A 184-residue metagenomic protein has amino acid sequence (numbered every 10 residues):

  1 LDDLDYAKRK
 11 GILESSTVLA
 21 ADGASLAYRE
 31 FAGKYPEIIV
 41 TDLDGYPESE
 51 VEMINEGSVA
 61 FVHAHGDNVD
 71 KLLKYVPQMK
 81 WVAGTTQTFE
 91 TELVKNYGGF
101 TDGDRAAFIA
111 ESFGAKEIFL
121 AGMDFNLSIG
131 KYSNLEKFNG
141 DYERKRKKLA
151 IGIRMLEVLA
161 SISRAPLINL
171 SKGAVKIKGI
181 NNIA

Functional and structural regions predicted by a protein language model:
L1, L43, M123: Active-site metal-binding loops of divalent metal-dependent hydrolases
L1-I12: Long amphipathic N-terminal alpha/beta scaffold segment
D3-L4, A27, T91-E92, L127-S128 (+1 more regions): Flexible loop/turn segments at secondary-structure boundaries
A7, V76-P77, L156: Generic hydrophobic, helix-prone segments enriched in Leu/Val/Ile
G11-T17, G23-K116: Acidic/Gly/His-enriched mid-domain segments of enzyme catalytic cores or analogous surface patches that mediate
E117-A121: A short, small-residue-rich loop immediately preceding and capping a beta-strand
G122-A184: C-terminal functional extensions of proteins
